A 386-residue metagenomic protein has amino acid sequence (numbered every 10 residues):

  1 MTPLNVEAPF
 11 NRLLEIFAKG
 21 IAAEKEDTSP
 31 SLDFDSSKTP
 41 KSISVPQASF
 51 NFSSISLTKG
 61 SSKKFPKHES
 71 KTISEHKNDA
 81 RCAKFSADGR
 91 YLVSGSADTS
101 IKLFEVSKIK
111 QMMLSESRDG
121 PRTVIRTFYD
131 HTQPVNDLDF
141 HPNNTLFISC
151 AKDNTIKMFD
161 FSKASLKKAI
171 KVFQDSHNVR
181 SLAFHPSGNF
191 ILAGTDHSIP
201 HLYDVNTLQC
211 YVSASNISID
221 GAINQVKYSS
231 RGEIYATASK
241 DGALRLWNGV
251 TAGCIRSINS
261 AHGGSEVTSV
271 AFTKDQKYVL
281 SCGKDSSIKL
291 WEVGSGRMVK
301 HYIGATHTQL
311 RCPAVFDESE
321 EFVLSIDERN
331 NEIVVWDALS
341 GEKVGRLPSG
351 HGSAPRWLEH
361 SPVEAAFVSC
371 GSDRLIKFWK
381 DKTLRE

Functional and structural regions predicted by a protein language model:
T2-S74: Intrinsically disordered, low-complexity acidic/Ser/Thr/Pro-rich linker and tail segments in large eukaryotic scaffolds
K59-H68, L103-I125, T132, N154-V179 (+8 more regions): Per-blade loop-tip surfaces of WD-repeat and WD-like beta-propellers in eukaryotic adaptors/scaffolds
I73-T99: Beta-strand-rich domains and repeat architectures in extracellular enzymes and scaffolds, especially beta-propellers
N78-K84, Q133-D139, S176-F184, D220-Y228 (+3 more regions): Canonical WD40 repeat/beta-propeller blade segments in eukaryotic WD-repeat proteins
A83-G89, L138-N144, A183-N189, G194 (+6 more regions): Loop/turn segments within WD40 beta-propeller blades
G95-D98, C150-D153, G194-H197, A238-D241 (+3 more regions): Conserved strand-to-loop turn within each blade of WD40 beta-propeller repeats
A305-V335: Loop/turn-rich, solvent-exposed surfaces of beta-rich toroidal or solenoidal domains
R356-E386: Blade-level signature of beta-propeller repeat domains, shared across WD40, Kelch, NHL, RCC1 and BNR/Asp-box propellers
